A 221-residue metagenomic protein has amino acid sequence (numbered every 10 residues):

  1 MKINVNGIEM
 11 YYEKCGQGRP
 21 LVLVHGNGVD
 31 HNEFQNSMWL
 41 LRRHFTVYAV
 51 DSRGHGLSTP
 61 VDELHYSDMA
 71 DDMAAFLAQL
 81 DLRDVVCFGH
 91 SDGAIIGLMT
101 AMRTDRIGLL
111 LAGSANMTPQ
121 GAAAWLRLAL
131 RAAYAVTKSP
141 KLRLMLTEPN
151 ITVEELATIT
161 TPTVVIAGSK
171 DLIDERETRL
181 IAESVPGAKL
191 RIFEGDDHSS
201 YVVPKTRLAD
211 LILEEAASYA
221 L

Functional and structural regions predicted by a protein language model:
I8-L57: Conserved HGGG/HGGXW glycine-rich cap/lid loop of the alpha/beta-hydrolase fold
N27, V85, G89-H90: Conserved alpha/beta-hydrolase "nucleophile elbow" surrounding the catalytic nucleophile
Y48-V86, D210: Active-site loop/oxyanion-hole signature of alpha/beta-hydrolase fold enzymes
I95-R103, L110-V136: Flexible "cap/lid" loop of the alpha/beta hydrolase fold
P140-E155: Active-site nucleophile elbow and catalytic-triad environment of alpha/beta-hydrolase enzymes
I159, V165-A167: Short beta-strand/loop motif that positions the catalytic acidic residue of the alpha/beta-hydrolase fold
L172-E177: Conserved alpha/beta-hydrolase "acid-adjacent" motif
A188, E194-L221: Catalytic active-site module of serine/aspartate enzymes centered on a nucleophile-bearing elbow/loop
